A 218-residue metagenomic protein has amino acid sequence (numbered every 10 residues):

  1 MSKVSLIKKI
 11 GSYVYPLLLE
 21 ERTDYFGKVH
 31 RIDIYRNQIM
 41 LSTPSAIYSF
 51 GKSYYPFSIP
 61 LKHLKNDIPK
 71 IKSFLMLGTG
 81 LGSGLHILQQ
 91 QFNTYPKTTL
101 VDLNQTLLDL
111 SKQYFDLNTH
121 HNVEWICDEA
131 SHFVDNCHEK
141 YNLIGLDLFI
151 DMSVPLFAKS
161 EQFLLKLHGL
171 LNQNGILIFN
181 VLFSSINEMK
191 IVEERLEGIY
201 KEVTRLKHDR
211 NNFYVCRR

Functional and structural regions predicted by a protein language model:
M1-I39: N-terminal auxiliary segments of SAM/dcSAM-dependent transferases
G27-K28, P44-A46: Segments forming oxygen-rich coordination pockets for charged ligands
R36-P44, I144: Short, basic/glycine-rich phosphate-binding loops at helix/coil junctions that contact nucleotide phosphates
A46-P60: Conserved SAM-binding loop and adjacent beta-strand
Y48, D151, S184: Glycine-/small-residue-rich active-site loops that bind phosphorylated ligands and cofactors
S58, K62-L170, N187, D209-N211: The AdoMet/dcAdoMet-binding core of the Class I SAM-like
P155-R218: C-terminal substrate-binding/active-site "lid" region of AdoMet-derived donor-dependent transferases
